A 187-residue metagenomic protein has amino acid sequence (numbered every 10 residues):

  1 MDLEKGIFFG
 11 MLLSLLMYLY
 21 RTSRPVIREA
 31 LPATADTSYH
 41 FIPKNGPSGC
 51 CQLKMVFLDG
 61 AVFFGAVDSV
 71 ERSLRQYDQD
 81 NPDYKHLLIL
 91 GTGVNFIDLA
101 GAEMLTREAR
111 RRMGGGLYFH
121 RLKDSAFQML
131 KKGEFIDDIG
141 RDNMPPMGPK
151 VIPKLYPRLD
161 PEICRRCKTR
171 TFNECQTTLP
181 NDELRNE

Functional and structural regions predicted by a protein language model:
M1-P25: Flexible hinge motifs at transmembrane-helix junctions and intramembrane kinks/re-entrant loops in multi-pass membrane
V26-E187: Cytosolic C-terminal regulatory domains/tails of membrane transporters and channels
